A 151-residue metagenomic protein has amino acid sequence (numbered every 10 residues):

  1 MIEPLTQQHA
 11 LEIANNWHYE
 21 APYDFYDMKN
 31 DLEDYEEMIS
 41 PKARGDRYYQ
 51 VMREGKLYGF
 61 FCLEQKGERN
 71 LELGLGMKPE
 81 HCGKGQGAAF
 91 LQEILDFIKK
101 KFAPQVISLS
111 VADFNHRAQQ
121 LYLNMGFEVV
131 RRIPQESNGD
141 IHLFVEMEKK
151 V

Functional and structural regions predicted by a protein language model:
I2, G83, V111: Conserved SAM-binding loop
P4-L11, N15-C82, F97, K150: Acetyl-CoA-dependent GNAT
D46, A103-P104: Short, high-confidence coil segments that cap the C-terminus of an alpha-helix and link into the following beta-strand
H81, G85-I94: Conserved acetyl-CoA pyrophosphate-binding loop and the N-cap/start of the following alpha-helix in GNAT-like
I98-F102: Hydrophobic pocket-lining residues that define ligand/cofactor binding sites across diverse proteins
P104-S108, A112-Q119, N124-E128, R132-V151: C-terminal "cap" of GNAT-fold acetyltransferases
